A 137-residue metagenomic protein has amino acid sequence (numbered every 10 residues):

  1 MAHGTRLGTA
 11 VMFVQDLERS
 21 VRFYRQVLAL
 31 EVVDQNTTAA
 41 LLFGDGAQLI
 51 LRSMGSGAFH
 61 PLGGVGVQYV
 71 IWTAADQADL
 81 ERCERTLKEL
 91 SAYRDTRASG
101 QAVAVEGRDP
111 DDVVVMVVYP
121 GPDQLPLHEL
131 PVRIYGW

Functional and structural regions predicted by a protein language model:
M1, H60-P61, D95: Short helix-capping and inter-helix turn/linker motifs at the boundaries of alpha-helical repeat units
M1-E18, Y69-V70, Q124-W137: N-terminal beta-strand motif that seeds the catalytic metal site of vicinal oxygen chelate
R6-V14, H60-T86, Q101-V113: Vicinal oxygen chelate
T9-S20, Q48-S56, E81: Short N-terminal helix-initiation segments at or just after the protein's N-terminus
S20-R25, D112: Conserved active-site tyrosine of GNAT-family acetyltransferases
R25-V27, C83-K88: Short amphipathic alpha-helices in soluble, non-transmembrane regions that often serve as interface/regulatory elements
E31-V65, S99, R108, V114-G121: Conserved short beta-strand elements that form part of the metal-binding/catalytic scaffold of enzyme active sites
R85, E89-W137: Vicinal oxygen chelate
